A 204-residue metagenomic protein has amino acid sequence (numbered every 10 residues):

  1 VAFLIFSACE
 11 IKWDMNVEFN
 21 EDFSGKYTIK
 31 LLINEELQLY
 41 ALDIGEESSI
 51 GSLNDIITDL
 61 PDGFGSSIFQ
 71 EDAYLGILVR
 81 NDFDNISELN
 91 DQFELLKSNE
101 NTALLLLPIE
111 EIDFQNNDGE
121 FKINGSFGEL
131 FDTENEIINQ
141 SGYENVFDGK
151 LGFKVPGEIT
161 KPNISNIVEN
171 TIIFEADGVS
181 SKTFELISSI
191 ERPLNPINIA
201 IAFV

Functional and structural regions predicted by a protein language model:
I5-A8: C-terminal motif of bacterial Sec signal peptides marking the signal peptidase cleavage site
E10-K12: Bacterial signal peptide processing site
E18-E35: Post-signal peptide N-terminal segment of mature Sec-exported envelope proteins
K26-K30, Y40-L42, N90-Q92, K161-P162: Short, hydrophobic/aromatic beta-strand segments
L32-D59: Post-signal-peptide N-terminal segment of Sec-exported extracytoplasmic proteins
D59-V204: Mature, soluble, non-transmembrane domains
